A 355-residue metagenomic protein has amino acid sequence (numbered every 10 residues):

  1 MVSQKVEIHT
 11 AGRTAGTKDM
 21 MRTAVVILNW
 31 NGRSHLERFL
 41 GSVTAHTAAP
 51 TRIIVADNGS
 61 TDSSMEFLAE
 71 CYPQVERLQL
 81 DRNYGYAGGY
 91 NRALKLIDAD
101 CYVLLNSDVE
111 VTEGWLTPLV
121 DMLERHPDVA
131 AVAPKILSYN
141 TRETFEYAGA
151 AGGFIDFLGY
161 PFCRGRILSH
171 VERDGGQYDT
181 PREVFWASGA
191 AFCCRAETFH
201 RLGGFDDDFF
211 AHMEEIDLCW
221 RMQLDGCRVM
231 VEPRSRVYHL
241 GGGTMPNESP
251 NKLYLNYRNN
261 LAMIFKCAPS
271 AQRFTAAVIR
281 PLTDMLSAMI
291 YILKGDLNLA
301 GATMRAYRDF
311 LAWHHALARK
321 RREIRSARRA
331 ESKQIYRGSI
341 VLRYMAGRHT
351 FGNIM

Functional and structural regions predicted by a protein language model:
V26, D225-R322, S326-K333, G338-L342: Active-site-adjacent helix/loop segment of glycosyltransferases that harbors family-specific signature motifs
G41-P50: Short, acidic, metal-binding catalytic loop of nucleotide-sugar glycosyltransferases
S42, D57-E66, R82: A conserved acidic beta->alpha catalytic loop
P50-G59, L78-L80: Short beta-strand/loop segment that forms part of the nucleotide-sugar
Q79-I97, S107-V109, P118: Glycine-rich, basic loop-to-helix element that forms the pyrophosphate-binding segment of sugar-nucleotide handling
Y102: Short aromatic/hydrophobic "clamp" motif used to bind/position activated sugar donors
E110-Y160: Conserved donor NDP-sugar-binding/catalytic core segment of glycosyltransferases
D179-R236: A short, conserved alpha-helix in the catalytic core of glycosyltransferases
